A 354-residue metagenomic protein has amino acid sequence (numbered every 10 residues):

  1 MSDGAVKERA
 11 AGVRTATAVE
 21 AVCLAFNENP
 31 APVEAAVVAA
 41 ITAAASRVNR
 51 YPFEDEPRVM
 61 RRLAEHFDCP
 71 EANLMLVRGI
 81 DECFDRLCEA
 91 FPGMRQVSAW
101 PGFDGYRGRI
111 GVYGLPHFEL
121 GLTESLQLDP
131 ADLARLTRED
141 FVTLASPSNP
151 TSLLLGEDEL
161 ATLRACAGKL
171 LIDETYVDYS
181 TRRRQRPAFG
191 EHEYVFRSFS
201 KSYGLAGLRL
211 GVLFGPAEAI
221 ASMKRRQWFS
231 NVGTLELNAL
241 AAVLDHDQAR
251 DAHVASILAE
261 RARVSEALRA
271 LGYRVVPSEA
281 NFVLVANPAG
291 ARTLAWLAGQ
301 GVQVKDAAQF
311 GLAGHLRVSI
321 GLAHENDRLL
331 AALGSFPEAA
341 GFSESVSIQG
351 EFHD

Functional and structural regions predicted by a protein language model:
M1-Y51, E65, R138: N-terminal "arm"/small-domain region of PLP-dependent enzymes with the aminotransferase-like
P32-A36, H192-R269, Y273-V276: PLP-dependent aminotransferase class I/II
E56-Q96: Phosphate-binding glycine-rich loop
P70-L74, E174, H192, G314: Short acidic capping loops at alpha-helix termini that bridge into adjacent secondary structure
E89-A145: PLP-dependent aminotransferase-like
L122-D178, A340: Active-site phosphate-binding strand-loop segment of PLP-dependent enzymes
D158, G299-Q300, Q309-D354: PLP-dependent enzyme catalytic core of the Aspartate aminotransferase-like
L258, A267-Q300, L316, G350-F352: Conserved PLP-binding catalytic core of the aspartate aminotransferase-like
